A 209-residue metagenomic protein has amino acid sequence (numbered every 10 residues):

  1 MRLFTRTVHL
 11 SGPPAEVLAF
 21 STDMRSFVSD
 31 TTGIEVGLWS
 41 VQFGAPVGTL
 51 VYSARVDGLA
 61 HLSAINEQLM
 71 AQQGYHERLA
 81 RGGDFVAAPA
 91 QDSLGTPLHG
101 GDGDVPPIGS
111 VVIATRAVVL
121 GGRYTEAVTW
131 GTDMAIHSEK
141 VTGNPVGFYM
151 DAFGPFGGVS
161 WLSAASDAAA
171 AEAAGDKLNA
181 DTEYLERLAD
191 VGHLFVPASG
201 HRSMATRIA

Functional and structural regions predicted by a protein language model:
M1-E186, D190-A209: Short S/T/G/P-rich N-terminal loop/turn motif that feeds into the first structured element of a domain
